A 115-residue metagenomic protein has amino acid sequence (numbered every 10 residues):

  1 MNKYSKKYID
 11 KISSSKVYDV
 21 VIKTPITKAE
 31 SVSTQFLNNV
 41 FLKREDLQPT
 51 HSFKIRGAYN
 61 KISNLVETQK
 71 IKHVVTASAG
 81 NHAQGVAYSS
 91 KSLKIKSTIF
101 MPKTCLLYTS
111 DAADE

Functional and structural regions predicted by a protein language model:
M1-S110: PLP-dependent amino-acid enzyme catalytic core
D111-E115: A short, hydrophobic C-terminal helix/tail in secreted or cell-surface proteins
